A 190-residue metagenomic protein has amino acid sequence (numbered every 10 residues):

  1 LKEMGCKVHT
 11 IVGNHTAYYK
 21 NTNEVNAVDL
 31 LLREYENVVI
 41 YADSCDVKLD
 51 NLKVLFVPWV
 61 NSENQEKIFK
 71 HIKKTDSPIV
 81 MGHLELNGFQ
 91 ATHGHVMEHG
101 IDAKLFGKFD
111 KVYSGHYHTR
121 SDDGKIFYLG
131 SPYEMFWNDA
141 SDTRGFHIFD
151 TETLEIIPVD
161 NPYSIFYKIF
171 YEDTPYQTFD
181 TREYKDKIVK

Functional and structural regions predicted by a protein language model:
L1-D46, L105-F109: Core catalytic region of metal-dependent phosphoesterases/phosphodiesterases, especially metallo-beta-lactamase-like
G5, T75-S77, F109-D110, K185-K187: Short, well-ordered alpha-helix to beta-strand connector turns
T10-N21, V47-K48, N61-N64, L86-A91 (+2 more regions): Active-site environment of divalent metal-dependent phosphoester hydrolases
K48, Q65-K74, T178-E183: Short amphipathic alpha-helix with an adjacent loop that forms part of the alpha/beta core around
N51-V60, I79-H83, F127-G130: Active-site-proximal beta-strand elements of phosphoester/diester hydrolases
N61-F109: Active-site-proximal segments of metal-dependent phosphoesterases and phosphodiesterases across multiple
T92-E155: Conserved beta-sheet core of the metallophosphoesterase superfamily
S131-K190: C-terminal functional module detector
